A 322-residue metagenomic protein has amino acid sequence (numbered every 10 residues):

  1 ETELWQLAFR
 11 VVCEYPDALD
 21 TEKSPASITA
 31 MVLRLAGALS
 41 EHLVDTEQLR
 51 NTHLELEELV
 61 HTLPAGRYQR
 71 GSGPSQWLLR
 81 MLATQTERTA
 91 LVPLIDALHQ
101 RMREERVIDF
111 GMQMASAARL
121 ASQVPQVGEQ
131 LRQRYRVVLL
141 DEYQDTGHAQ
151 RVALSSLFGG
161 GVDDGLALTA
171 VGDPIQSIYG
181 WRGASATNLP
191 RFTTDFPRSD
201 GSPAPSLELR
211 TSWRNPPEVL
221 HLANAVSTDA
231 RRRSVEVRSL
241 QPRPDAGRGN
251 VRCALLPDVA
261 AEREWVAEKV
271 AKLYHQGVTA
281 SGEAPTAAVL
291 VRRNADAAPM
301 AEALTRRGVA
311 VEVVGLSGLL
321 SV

Functional and structural regions predicted by a protein language model:
E1-N51, T187-P190, D195-R198, G318-L319: Conserved P-loop NTPase-based nucleic-acid remodeling module centered on helicase motor cores
W5-Q6, G111, L220, A298: Membrane-embedded glycan transfer/ligation machinery that uses polyprenyl lipid-linked sugar donors/oligosaccharides
V11-A18, L98-E105, L120, S177-I178 (+1 more regions): Alpha-helix C-capping/helix-to-loop hinge sites
Y15-L19, E47, N51-Y68, A121 (+4 more regions): Short regulatory "switch" loops immediately downstream of catalytic or recognition motifs within protein catalytic
D20, S24-L139, H148-A153, A170 (+2 more regions): Accessory N-terminal region flanking or inserted into the helicase ATPase core in nucleic-acid motor proteins
Q133, L139-L140, Q144, H148-V322: Conserved motor-region signature of P-loop NTPase helicases/translocases
